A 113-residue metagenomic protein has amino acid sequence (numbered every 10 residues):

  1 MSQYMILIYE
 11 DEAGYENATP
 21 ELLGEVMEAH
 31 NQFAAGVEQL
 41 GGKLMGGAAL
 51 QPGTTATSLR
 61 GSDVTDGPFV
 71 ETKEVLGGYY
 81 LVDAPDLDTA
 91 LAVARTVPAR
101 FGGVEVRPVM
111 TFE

Functional and structural regions predicted by a protein language model:
M1-E113: Conserved, structured core segments of small domains
